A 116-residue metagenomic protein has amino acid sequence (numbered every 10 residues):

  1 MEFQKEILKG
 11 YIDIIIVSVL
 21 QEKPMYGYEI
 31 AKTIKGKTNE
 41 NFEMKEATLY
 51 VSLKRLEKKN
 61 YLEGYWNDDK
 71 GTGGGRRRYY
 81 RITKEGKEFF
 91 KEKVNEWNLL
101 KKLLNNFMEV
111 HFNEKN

Functional and structural regions predicted by a protein language model:
M1-K5: Short, Lys/Arg-enriched N-terminal segment that forms or immediately precedes the first helix of a structured domain
E6-T48: N-terminal helix-turn-helix DNA-binding core of bacterial DNA-binding proteins
G27-I30, L56, W97: Alpha-helical transition-metal enzyme core signature, strongest for iron centers
L49-L56: Basic amphipathic alpha-helical segments that dock to polyanions
E57-G75: Beta-hairpin "wing" of winged helix-turn-helix
I82-G86: Accessory beta->alpha helical hairpin/"wing" motif in late/C-terminal subdomains of nucleic-acid enzymes
K87-N116: Amphipathic alpha-helical dimerization/coiled-coil segments that flank or bridge DNA-binding/regulatory modules
